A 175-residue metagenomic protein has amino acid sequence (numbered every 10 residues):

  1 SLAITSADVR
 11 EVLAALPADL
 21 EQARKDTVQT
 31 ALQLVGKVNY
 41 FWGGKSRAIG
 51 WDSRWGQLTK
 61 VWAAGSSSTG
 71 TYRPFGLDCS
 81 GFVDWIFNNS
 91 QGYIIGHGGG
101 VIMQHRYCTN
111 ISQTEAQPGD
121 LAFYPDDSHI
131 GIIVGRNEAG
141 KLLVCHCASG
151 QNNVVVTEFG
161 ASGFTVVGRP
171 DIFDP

Functional and structural regions predicted by a protein language model:
S1-S80, N89-S90: N-terminal capping segments
G36, F87-N88, R136, I172: Residue-level marker of positions within ordered structural domains that often coincide with functionally constrained
F75, T114-E115: Residue "hotspots" at secondary-structure boundaries inside conserved domains
S80-G81, H129: Short alpha-helical basic/polar micro-motif
Y93, G99-Q113, D126-P175: Aromatic- and glycine-rich peptidoglycan recognition patches
A122-Y124: A short beta-strand micro-motif
